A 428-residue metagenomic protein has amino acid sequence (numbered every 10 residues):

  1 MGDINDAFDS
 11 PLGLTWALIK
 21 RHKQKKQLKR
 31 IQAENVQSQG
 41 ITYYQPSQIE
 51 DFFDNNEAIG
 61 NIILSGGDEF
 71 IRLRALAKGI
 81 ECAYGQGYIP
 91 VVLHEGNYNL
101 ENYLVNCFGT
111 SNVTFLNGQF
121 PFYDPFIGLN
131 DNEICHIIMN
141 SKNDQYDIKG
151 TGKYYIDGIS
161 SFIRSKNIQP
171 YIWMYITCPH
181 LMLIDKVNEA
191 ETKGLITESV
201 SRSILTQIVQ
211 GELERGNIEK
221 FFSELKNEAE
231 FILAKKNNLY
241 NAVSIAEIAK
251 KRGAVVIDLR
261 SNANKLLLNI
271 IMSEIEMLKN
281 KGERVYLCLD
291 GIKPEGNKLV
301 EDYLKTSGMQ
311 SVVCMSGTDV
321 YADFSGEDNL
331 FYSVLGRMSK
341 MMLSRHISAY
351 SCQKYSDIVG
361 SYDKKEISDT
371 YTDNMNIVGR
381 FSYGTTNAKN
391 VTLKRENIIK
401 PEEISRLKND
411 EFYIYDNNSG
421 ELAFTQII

Functional and structural regions predicted by a protein language model:
G2-A7, G13-N35, Y44-Q48, F53-M309 (+2 more regions): P-loop NTPase motor domains
F53, N112-F115, Y123, S244-A246 (+6 more regions): Generic structural signal for short, flexible, solvent-exposed coil/loop and linker residues
L64-E69, K250-K251, V256-T386: Conserved P-loop NTPase motor cores
L129, I168, I196, H346-Y350 (+1 more regions): Short coil/turn linker and secondary-structure boundary residues
E366-E421: Conserved AAA+ ATPase small/helical "lid" subdomain
